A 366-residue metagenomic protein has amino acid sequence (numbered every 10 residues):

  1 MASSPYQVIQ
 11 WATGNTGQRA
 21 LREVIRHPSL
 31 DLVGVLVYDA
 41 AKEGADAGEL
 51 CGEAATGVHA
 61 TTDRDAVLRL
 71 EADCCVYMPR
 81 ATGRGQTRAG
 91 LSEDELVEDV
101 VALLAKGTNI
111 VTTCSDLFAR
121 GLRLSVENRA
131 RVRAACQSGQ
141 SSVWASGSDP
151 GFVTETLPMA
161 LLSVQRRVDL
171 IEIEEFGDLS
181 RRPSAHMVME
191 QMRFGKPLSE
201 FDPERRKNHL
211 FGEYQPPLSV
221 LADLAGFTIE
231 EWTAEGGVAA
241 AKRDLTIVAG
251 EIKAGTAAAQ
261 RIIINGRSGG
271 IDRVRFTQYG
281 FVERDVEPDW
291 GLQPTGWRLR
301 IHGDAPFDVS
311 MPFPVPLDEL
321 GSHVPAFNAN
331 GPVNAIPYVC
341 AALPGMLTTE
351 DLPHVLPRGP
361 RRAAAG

Functional and structural regions predicted by a protein language model:
M1-K106, G226, V324: N-terminal glycine-/serine-/threonine-rich beta1-alpha1-beta2 phosphate-ribose binding loop of Rossmann-like
W11, N15, R19, L70 (+10 more regions): Conserved active-site and cofactor/substrate-binding residues in soluble primary-metabolism enzymes
Y38-A40, R80-A81, T108, C114-F118 (+2 more regions): Short, ordered loop/turn segments at secondary-structure junctions
G90-L91, E95-E98, K106, T113-Q140: Rossmann-fold NAD(P)-binding glycine/threonine-rich loop
F152-S163: Alpha-helical support elements that line or immediately flank enzyme active sites and cofactor-binding pockets
L162-D289, Q293-W297, S322: Active-site-lining helix/loop region of Rossmann-like oxidoreductase modules
T246-G366: C-terminal active-site/capping subdomain that shapes the small-molecule cofactor and substrate pocket of enzyme
